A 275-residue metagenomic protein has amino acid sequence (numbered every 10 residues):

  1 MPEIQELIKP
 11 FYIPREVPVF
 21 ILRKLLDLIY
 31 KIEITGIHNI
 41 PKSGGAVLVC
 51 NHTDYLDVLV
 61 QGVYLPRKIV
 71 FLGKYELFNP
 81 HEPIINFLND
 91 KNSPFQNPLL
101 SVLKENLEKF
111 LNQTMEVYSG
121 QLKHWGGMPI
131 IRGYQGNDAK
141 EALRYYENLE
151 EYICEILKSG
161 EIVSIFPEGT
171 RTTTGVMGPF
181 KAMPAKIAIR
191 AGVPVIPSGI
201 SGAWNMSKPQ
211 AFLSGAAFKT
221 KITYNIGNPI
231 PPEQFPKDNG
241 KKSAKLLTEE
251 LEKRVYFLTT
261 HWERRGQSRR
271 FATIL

Functional and structural regions predicted by a protein language model:
M1-I8, I13, A139-L275: Non-catalytic C-terminal accessory region of glycerolipid acyltransferases and related lyso-lipid remodeling enzymes
P2-G36, K42, R67, P80-F87 (+1 more regions): A transmembrane-helix-recognition feature enriched in membrane-embedded lipid enzymes and envelope glyco-/phospholipid
F20, I32-I37, D57-V58, T114-M115 (+2 more regions): A generic local structural motif
K24, H38-N39, Q61-G62, S119-G120 (+2 more regions): Short secondary-structure boundary/capping segments
Y30, R67-I69, E161, V193: A structural micro-motif
H38, Y75, I131-G133, G199 (+1 more regions): Residues at the C-termini of beta-strands that transition into short coil/loop
I40-S43, K158: Flexible, charged surface loops at secondary-structure boundaries
K42-D138, A142: Catalytic core of membrane glycerolipid acyltransferases/transacylases, capturing the structured, soluble-facing
